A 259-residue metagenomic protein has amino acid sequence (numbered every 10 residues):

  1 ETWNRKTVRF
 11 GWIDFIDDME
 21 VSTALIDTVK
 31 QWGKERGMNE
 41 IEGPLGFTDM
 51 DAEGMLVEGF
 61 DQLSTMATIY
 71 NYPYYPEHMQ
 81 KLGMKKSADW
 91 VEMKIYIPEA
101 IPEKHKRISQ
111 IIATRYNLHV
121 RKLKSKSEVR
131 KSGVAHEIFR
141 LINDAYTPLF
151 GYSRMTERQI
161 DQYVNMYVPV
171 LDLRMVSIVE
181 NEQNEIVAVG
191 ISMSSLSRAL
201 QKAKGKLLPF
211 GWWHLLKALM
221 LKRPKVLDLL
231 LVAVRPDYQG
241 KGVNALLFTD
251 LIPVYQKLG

Functional and structural regions predicted by a protein language model:
E1-T2, K122-V234, T249: A conserved beta-strand-loop-helix scaffold within acyl/acetyltransferase catalytic domains
T2-G83, K206-G259: Acyl-donor binding region in acyl/amide transferases
T7, W90, N117, V189 (+1 more regions): A residue-level signal for beta-strand positions that form part of recognition/binding surfaces within mature
N39-G46, S87-K94, I178: A structural signal for short, well-ordered beta-strand segments and their strand-loop junctions that often border
L45, I112, S194-L196: Short, small-residue-rich loop/turn micro-motifs
D49-E53, S87, I101-P102, A188 (+1 more regions): Short catalytic/ligand-binding loop motif for oxyanion handling, primarily in non-cytosolic enzymes, centered on
I69-G151: Acyltransferase donor/substrate-recognition loop-hinge adjacent to the catalytic core
Y96-A100, E182-N184, D237: Short loop segments at secondary-structure junctions
